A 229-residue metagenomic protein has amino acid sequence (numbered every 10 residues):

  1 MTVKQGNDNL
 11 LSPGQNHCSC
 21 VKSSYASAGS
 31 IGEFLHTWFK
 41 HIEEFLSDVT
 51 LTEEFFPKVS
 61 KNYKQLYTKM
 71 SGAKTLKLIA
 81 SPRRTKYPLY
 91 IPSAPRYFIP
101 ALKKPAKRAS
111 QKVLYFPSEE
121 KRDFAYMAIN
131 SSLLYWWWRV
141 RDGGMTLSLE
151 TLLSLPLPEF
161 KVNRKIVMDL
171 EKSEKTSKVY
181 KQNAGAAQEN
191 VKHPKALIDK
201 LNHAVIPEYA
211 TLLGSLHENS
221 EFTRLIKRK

Functional and structural regions predicted by a protein language model:
M1, D8-L10, K86-Y90, V113: Beta-sheet entry/capping signal
M1-L78, L102-A106, S148: Signature of N6-adenine DNA methyltransferases within the class I
K4-Q5, P92-Y97, F116-E119: Short, flexible beta-strand-to-coil junctions
N9, R96-A101, R122: Short, surface-exposed beta-strand/loop "edge" segments at domain boundaries and coil↔beta transitions
N16, C20-S24, V49, P105-Y115 (+2 more regions): Glycine- and acidic
F34-K74, F160-K229: Non-catalytic DNA-recognition/assembly elements of restriction-modification systems
P82-R84, I99-A109, V140-E150: Short, surface-exposed loop/turn microsegments at beta-strand edges and helix-strand junctions
V113-T176: Basic, amphipathic alpha-helical recognition segments used for DNA target recognition
